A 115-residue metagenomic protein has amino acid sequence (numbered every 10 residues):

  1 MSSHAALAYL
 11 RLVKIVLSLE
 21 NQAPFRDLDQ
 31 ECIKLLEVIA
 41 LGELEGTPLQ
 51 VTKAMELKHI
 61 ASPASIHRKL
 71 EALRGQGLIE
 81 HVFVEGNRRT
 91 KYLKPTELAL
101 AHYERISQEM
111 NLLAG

Functional and structural regions predicted by a protein language model:
M1-A6: General nucleic-acid-binding
Y9-V38: Short alpha-helical segments that sit at the start of domains
R11, V16-E20, E104-G115: Amphipathic alpha-helical dimerization/coiled-coil segments that flank or bridge DNA-binding/regulatory modules
I39-E43: Short helix-to-turn junction characteristic of helix-turn-helix DNA-binding domains, especially the helix
E45-L57: Short acidic, hydrophobic short linear motifs in intrinsically disordered regions
I60-G75: Short amphipathic alpha-helical interaction segments
R74-V84: A short, conserved structural fragment
V84-S107: Short, cationic-aromatic polyanion-contact patches
